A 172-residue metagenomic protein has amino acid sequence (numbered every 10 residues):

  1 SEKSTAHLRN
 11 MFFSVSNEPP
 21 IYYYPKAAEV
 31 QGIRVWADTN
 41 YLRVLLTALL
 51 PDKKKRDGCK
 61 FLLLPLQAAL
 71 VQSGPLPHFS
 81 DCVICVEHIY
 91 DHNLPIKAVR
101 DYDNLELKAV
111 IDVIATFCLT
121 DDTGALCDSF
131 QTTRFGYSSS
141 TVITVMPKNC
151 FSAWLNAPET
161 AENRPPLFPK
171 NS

Functional and structural regions predicted by a protein language model:
S1-G32, W36-Y41: Long amphipathic alpha-helical scaffold segments
F13-S16, F168-S172: Intrinsically disordered, low-complexity and often Lys/Arg-enriched segments
Q31-L50, C85-Y90: Short amphipathic
N40, S80-C82, S139-T141: Residues at beta-strand starts and edge strands
D52-K53, N93-P95, C150-N156: Short, surface-exposed beta-strand/loop "edge" segments at domain boundaries and coil↔beta transitions
K54-I96: An N-terminal amphipathic alpha-helical segment
D91-T133: Short, hydrophobic/π-rich interface segment
T123-N171: C-terminal edge-of-domain segments
